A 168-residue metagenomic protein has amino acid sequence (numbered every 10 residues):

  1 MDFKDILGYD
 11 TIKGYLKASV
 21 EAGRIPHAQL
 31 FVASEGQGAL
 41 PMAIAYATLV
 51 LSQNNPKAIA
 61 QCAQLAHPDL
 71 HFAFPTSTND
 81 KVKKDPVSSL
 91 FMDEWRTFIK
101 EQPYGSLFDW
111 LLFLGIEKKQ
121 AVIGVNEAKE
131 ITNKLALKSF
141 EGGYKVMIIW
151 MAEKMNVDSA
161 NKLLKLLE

Functional and structural regions predicted by a protein language model:
D2-K154, D158: Clamp-loader machinery-focused feature within the broader ASCE/P-loop NTPase space
A136, N161-E168: Conserved catalytic/switch belt of AAA+ P-loop NTPases
